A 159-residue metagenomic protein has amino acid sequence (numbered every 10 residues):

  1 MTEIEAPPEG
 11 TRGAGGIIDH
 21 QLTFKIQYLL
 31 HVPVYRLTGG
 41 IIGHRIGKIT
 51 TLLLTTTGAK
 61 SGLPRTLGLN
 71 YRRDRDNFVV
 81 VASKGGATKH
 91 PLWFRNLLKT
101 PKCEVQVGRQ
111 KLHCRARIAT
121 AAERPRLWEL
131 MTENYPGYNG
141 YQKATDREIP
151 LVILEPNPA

Functional and structural regions predicted by a protein language model:
E3-G10, K84-Y138, A144-E148, P156-P158: Short, structured beta-strand-loop surface elements
E5-T50: Alpha-helical membrane-targeting segments
T38-G40, T66-L67, N139: A generic local structural motif
G43-H44, N70, R95: Short secondary-structure boundary/capping segments
I49-S83: Short beta-strand segments
T51, I149-L151: Short hydrophobic/aromatic beta-strand or adjacent loop that forms the aromatic wall/cage of a ligand/substrate-binding
R75-D76, N157-A159: Short loop segments at secondary-structure junctions
